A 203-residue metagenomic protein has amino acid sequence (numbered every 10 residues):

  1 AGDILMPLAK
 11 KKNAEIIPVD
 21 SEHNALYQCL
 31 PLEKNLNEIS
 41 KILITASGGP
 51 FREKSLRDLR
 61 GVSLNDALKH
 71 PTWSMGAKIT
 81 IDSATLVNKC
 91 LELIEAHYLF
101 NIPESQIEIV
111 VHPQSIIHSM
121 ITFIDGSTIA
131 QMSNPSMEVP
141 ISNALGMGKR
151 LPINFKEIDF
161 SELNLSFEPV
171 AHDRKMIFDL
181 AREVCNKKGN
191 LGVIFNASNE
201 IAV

Functional and structural regions predicted by a protein language model:
A1-V203: Catalytic, metal-anchored helix/loop core of enzyme active sites in primary metabolism
